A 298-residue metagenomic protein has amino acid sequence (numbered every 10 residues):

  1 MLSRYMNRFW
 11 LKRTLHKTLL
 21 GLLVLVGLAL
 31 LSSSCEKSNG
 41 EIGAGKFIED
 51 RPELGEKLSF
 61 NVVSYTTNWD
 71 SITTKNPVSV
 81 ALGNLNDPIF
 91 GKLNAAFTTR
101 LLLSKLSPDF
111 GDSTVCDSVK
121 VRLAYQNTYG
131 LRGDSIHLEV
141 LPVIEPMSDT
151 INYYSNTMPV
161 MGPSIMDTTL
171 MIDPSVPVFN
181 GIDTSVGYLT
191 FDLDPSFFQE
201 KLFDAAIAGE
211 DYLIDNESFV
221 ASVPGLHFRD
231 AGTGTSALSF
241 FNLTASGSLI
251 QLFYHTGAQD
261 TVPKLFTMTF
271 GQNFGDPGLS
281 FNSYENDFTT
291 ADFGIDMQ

Functional and structural regions predicted by a protein language model:
L2-Q298: Secreted, disulfide-rich extracellular signaling modules
